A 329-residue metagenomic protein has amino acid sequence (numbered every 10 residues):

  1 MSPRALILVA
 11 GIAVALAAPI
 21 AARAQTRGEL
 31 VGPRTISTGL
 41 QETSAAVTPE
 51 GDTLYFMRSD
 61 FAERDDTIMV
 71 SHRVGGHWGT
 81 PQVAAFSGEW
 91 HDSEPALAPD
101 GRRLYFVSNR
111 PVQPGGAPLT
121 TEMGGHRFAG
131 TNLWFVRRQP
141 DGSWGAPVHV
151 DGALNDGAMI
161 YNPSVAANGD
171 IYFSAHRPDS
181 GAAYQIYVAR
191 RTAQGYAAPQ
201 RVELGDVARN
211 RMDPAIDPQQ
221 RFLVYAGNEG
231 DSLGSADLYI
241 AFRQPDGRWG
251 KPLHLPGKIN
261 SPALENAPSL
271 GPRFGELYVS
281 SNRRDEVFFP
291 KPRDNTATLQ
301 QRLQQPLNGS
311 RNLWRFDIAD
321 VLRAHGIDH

Functional and structural regions predicted by a protein language model:
M1-V9: Bacterial N-terminal signal peptides that target proteins for export
V9-A18: Bacterial N-terminal signal peptides
P19-R23: Signal peptide processing junction and immediate N-terminal pro/mature segment of secreted/exported proteins
A24-H329: Short, conserved micro-motifs composed of acidic
